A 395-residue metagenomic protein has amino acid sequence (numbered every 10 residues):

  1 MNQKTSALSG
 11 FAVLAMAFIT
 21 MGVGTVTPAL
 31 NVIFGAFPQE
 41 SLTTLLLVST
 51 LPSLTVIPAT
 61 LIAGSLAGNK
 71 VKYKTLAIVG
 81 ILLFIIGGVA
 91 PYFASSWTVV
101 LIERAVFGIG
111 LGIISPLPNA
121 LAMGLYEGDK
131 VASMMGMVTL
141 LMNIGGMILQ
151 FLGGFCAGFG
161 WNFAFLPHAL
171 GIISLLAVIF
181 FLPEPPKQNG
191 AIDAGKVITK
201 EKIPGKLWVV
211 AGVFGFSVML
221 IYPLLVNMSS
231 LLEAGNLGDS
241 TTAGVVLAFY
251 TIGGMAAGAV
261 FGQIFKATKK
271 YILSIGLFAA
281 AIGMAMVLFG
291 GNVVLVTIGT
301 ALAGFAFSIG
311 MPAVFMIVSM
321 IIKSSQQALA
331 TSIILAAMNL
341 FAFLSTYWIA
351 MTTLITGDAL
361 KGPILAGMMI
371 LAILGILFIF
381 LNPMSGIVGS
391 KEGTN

Functional and structural regions predicted by a protein language model:
T27, L207-A248, G254: Extracytoplasmic gate region of multi-pass secondary transporters
P58-S95: Conserved MFS/SLC helix-loop-helix module at the cytosolic interface between two early adjacent transmembrane helices
A59-K72, A256-K269, T353: Helix-to-loop junctions at the C-terminal end of transmembrane segments in multipass secondary transporters
V71, F93-T98, E127, G290-G291: Helix-breaking motifs and short loop linkers at transmembrane-helix boundaries and internal kinks in secondary membrane
W97, A105-L141: Cytoplasmic helix-loop-helix junction between adjacent transmembrane helices in 12-TM secondary transporters
T98-V106, V294-L302: Paired small-residue
M137-P183: Helix-loop-helix hairpin linking two adjacent transmembrane segments in secondary transporters
S319-D358: A late C-terminal transmembrane helix in Major Facilitator Superfamily
